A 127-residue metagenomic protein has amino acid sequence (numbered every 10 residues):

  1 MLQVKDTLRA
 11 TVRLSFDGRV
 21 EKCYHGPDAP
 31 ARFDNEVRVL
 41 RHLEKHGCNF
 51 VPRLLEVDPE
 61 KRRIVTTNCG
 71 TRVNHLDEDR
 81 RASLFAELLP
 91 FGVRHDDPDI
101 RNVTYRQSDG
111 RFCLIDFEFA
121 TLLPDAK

Functional and structural regions predicted by a protein language model:
M1-H42: ATP-binding glycine-rich loop module of kinase domains
L14-S15, C23, E56, V65-N68 (+1 more regions): Conserved hydrophobic "DFG−1" position in protein kinase catalytic cores
R19-V20, R62-I64, G110-F112: Hydrophobic residues embedded in beta-strands of well-ordered beta-sheets
H25-P27, G70, E118-F119: Short beta-strand-loop-alpha-helix junction that forms the active-site gateway of nucleic-acid-processing nucleases
A29-F33, R41-L84: Conserved structural core of kinase catalytic domains
L40, F85-L88, G92: Hydrophobic core positions within the conserved protein kinase catalytic domain
L76-R80, P90-D96, R106-K127: C-lobe/activation-segment region of protein kinase-like
R101-N102: Conserved protein-kinase catalytic-loop position immediately C-terminal to the HRD catalytic Asp
